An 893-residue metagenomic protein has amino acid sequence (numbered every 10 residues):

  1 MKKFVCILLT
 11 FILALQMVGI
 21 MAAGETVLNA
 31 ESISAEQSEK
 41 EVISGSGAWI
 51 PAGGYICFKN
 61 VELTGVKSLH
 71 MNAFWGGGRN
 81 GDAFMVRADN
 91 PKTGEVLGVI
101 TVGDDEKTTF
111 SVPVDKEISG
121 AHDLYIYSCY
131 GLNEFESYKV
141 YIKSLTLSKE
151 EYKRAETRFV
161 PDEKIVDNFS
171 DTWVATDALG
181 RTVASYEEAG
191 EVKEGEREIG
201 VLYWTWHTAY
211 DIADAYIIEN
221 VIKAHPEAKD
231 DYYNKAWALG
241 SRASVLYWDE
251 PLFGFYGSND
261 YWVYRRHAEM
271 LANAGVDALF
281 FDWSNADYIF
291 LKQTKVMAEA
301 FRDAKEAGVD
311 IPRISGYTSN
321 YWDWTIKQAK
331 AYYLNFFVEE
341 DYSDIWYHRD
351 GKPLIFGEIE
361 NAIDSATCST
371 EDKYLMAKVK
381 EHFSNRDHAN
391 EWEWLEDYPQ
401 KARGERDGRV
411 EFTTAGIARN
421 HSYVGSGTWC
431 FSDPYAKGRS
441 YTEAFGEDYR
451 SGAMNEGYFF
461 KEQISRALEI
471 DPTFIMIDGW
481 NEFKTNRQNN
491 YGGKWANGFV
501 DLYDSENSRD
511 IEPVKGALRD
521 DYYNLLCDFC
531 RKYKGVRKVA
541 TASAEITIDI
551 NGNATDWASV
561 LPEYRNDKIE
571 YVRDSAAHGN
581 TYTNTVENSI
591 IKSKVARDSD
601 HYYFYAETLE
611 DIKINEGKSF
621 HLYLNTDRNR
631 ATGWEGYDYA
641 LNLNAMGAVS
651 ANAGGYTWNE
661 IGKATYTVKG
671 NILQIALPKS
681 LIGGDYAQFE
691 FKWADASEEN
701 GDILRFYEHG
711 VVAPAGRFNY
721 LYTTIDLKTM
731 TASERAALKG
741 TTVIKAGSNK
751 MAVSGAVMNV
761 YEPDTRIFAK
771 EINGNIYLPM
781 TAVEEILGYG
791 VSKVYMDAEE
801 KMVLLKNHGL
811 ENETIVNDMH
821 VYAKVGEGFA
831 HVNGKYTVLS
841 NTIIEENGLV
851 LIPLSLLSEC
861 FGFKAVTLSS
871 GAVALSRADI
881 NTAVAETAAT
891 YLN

Functional and structural regions predicted by a protein language model:
M1-F4: Positively charged n-region of N-terminal signal peptides that target proteins for export
L8-Q16: Bacterial N-terminal signal peptides
L15-E25: Sec-dependent signal peptide cleavage junction
A23-E156, I612-E616, A631, A645: Extracytoplasmic
A155-D549, N553-A554, L561, G636 (+5 more regions): Glycan-processing catalytic domains of CAZymes
A540-N551, Y623-G647, G670, K679-A736: Acidic/polar low-complexity flexible segments
G552, H601-E610, L673-P678, V783 (+1 more regions): Short, well-ordered beta-strand segments enriched in hydrophobic/aromatic residues
Y722-N893: Primary recognition of N-terminal secretory signal peptides and signal-anchoring hydrophobic helices
